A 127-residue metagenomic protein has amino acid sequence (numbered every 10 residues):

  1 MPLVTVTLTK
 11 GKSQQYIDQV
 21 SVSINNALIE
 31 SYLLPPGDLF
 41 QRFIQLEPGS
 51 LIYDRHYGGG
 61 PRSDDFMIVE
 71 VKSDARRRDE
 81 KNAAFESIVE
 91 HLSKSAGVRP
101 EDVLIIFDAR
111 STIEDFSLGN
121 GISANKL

Functional and structural regions predicted by a protein language model:
M1-Q14: The feature marks the first
L3-V6, V20, I24-L28, Q41 (+3 more regions): Short, structured motif recognition centered on aromatic/hydrophobic residues
K10-G11, Q45-G49, A109-I113: Short, internal active-site loops enriched in acidic
L34-P48: Short, glycine- and small/hydrophobic-rich beta-strand elements in well-ordered beta-sheets
G49-D65: Intrinsic, low-complexity N-terminal interaction/targeting segments
G60-K94: Mid-chain, well-packed structural core segment of small domains
V98-A109: C-terminal structural segments of small proteins and small subunits
F116-L127: Short, low-complexity, polybasic intrinsically disordered segments
